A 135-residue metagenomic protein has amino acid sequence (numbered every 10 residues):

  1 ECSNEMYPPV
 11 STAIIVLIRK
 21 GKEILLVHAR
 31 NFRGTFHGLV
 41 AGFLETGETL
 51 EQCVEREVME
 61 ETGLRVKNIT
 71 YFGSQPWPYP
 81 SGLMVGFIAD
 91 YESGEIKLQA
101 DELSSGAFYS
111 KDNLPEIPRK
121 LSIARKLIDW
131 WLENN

Functional and structural regions predicted by a protein language model:
E1-R19: Cys/His-rich short segments
A13-H28, R33-A41, E51: Conserved active-site beta-strand-loop modules that form the wall/rim of enzyme catalytic pockets and either contain
I14, L83-V85, S104: Change "...and in nucleic-acid phosphodiester-cleaving endonucleases..." to "...and in nucleic-acid processing enzymes
G21-E23, R30, D90-E95, K111-N113: Short loop segments at secondary-structure junctions
L25, E45, P115: Nucleotide phosphate-binding site architecture
R33-H37, Y79, Q99-N135: Nudix hydrolase/Nudix homology domain
L39-G73, F87, E95: The catalytic Nudix box helix
Q75-K97: Active-site-adjacent beta-strand/loop module that shapes the phosphate/pyrophosphate-binding cleft
